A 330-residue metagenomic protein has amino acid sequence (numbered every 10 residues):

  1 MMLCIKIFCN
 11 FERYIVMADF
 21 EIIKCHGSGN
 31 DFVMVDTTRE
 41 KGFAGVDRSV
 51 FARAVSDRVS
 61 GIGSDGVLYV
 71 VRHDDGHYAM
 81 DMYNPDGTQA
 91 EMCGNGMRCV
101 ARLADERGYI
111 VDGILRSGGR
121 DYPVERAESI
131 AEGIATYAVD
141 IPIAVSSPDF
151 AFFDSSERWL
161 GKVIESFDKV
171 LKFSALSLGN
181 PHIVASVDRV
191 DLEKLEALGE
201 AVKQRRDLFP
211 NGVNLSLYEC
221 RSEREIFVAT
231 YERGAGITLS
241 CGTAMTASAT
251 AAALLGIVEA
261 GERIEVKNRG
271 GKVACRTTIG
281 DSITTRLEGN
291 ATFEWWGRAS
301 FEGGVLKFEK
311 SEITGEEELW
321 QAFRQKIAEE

Functional and structural regions predicted by a protein language model:
N10-G133, I183-E330: A glycine-rich beta-to-alpha transition motif near the start of alpha/beta enzyme domains, typified by
P123-A127, G133-Y137, F152, S156 (+1 more regions): Feature of Fe-S/electron-transfer and energy-metabolism proteins that preferentially highlights extended coupling
E125, D140, V163-E165, R276: Generic structural detector for well-ordered beta-strands
T136-A138, P142-A144: Membrane helix-loop-helix hairpins that form the core translocation module of multi-pass transporters
S146-P148, F152-L171: Active-site glycine-rich loop that binds ribose-phosphate moieties when present
K162-L192: Internal active-site segments that recognize and position negatively charged phosphoryl groups and nucleotide moieties
